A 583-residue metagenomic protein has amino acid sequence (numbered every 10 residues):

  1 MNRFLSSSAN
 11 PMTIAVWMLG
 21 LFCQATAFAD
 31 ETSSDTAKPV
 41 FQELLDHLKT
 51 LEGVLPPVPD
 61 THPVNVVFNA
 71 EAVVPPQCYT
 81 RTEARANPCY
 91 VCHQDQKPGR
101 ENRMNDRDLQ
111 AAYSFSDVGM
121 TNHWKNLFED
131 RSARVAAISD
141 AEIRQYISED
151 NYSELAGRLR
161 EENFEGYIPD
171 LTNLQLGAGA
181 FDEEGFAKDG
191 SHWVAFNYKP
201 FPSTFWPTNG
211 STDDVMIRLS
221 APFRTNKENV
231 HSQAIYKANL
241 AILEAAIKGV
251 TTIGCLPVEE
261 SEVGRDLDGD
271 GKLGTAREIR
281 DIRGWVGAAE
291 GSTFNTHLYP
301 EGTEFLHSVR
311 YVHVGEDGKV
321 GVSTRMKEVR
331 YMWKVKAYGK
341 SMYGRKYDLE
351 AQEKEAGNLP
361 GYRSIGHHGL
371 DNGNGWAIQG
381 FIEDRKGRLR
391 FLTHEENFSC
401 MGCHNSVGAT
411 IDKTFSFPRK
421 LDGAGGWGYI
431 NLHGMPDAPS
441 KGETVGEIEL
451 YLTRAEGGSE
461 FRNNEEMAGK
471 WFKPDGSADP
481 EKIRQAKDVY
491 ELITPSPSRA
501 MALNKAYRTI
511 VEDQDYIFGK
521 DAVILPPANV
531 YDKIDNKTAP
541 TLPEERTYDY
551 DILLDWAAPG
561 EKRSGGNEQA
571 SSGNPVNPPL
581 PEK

Functional and structural regions predicted by a protein language model:
M1, S308-G315, V335-A337: Short regulatory "switch" loops immediately downstream of catalytic or recognition motifs within protein catalytic
M1-A9: N-terminal secretory signal peptides that target proteins for export/translocation
P11-Q24: Bacterial N-terminal signal peptides
D30-E161, G166, G321-K583: Sequence context surrounding c-type heme c attachment/ligation sites in exported
R81, R85-Y90, Q94-V314, G457-N464 (+1 more regions): Extracytoplasmic redox metalloprotein regions
V312-T324: Short, Lys/Arg- and Gly-enriched loop/turn segments at beta-strand edges
